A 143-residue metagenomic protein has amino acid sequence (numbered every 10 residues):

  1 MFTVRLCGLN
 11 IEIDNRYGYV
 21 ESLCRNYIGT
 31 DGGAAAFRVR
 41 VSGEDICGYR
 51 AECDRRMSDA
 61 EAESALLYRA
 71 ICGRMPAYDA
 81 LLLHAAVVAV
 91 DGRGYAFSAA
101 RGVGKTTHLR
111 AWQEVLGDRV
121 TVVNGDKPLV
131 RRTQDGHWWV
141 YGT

Functional and structural regions predicted by a protein language model:
M1-R101, A111-V123, P128-T143: A noncatalytic interaction/capping subdomain that flanks phosphate/NTP-handling catalytic cores
K105: Conserved lysine of the Walker
H108: Hydrophobic positions on the alpha1 helix immediately C-terminal to the Walker A/P-loop
